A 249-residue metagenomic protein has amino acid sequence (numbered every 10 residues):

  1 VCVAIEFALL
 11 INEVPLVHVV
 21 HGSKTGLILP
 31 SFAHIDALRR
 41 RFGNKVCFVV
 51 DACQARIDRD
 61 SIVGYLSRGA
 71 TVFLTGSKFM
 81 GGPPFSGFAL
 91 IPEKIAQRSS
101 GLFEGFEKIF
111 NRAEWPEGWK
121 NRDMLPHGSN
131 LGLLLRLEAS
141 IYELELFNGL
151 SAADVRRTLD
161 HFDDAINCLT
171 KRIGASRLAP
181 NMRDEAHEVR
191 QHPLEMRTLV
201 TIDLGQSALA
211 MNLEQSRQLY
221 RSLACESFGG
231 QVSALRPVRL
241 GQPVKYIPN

Functional and structural regions predicted by a protein language model:
V1-D123: Conserved PLP-enzyme active-site core in the AAT-like
A4, A8, A33, A37 (+14 more regions): A sequence-composition feature that detects small, non-aromatic residues
I5-E13, L125-G132, R190-P193, K245-P248: Short, surface-exposed loop and linker segments with low hydrophobicity and enrichment for Pro/Ser/Thr
V17-G22, P92, E138-S140, I202-G205 (+1 more regions): Short loop/turn segments at strand-loop or loop-helix junctions that form parts of catalytic or ligand-binding pockets
S23, S31, S61, S67 (+11 more regions): Generic serine detector
F48, R56, S61-L66, R98 (+7 more regions): Aromatic-residue detector
S77-P193: Active-site C-terminal subdomain of aminotransferase-like
G149-P248: Conserved small-domain helix->loop->beta segment predominantly found in fold-type I
